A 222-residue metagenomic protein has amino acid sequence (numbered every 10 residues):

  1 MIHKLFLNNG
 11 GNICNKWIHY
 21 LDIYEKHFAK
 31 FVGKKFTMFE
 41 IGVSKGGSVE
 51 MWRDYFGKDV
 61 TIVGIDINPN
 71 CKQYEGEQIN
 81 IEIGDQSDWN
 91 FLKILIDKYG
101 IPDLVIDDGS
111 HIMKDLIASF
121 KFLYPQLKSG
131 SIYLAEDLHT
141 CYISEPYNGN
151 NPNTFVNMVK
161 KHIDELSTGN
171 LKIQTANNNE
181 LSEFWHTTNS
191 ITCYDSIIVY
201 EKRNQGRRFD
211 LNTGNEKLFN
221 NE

Functional and structural regions predicted by a protein language model:
M1-I106, S110-A135, H139-E222: A short alpha-helical cap/connector motif
